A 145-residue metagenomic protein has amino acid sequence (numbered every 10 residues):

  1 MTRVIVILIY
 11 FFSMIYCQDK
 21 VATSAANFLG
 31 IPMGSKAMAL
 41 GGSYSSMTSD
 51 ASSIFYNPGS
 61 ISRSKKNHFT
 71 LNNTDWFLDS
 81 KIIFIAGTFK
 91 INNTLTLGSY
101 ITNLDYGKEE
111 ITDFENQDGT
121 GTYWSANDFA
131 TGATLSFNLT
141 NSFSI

Functional and structural regions predicted by a protein language model:
M1-V4, N141: Positively charged n-region of N-terminal signal peptides that target proteins for export
V4-I15: Sec-dependent N-terminal signal peptides
Q18-I145: Subset of outer-membrane beta-barrel
